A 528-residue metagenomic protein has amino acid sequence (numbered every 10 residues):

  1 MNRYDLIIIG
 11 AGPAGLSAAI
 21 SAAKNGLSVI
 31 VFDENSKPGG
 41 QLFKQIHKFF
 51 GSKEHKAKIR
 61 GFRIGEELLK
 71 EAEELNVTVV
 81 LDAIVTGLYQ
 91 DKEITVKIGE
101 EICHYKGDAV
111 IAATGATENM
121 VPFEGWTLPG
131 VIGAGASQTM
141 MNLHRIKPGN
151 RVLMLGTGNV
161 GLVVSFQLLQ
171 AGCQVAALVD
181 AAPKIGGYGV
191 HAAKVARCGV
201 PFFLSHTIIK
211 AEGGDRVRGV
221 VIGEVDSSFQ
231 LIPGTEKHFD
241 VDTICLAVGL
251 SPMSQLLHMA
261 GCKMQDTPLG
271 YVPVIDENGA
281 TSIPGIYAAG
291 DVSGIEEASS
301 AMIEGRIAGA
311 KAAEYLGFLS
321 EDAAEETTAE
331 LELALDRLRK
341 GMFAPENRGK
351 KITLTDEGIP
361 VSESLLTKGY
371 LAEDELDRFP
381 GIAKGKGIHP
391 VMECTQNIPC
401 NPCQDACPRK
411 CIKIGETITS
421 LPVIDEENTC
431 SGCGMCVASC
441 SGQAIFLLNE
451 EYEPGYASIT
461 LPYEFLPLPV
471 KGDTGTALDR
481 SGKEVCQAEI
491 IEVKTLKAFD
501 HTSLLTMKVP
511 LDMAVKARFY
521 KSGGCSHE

Functional and structural regions predicted by a protein language model:
M1-L376, A457, G523-C525: Residues forming the flavin
A313, R480-G482: Short, surface-exposed secondary-structure boundary micro-motifs
N401-T419, M435-E451: Iron-sulfur cluster-binding cysteine motifs and their immediate structural context in ferredoxin-like electron-transfer
Y452-P462: Short, structured beta-strand/loop micro-motifs enriched in basic residues and often containing a Trp
L468-V470: Short, well-ordered loop/turn sites that connect or cap secondary structure elements
K483-K497: Short beta-strand-centered aromatic/proline hotspots
T495-V509: Short, solvent-exposed secondary-structure boundary/capping segments
